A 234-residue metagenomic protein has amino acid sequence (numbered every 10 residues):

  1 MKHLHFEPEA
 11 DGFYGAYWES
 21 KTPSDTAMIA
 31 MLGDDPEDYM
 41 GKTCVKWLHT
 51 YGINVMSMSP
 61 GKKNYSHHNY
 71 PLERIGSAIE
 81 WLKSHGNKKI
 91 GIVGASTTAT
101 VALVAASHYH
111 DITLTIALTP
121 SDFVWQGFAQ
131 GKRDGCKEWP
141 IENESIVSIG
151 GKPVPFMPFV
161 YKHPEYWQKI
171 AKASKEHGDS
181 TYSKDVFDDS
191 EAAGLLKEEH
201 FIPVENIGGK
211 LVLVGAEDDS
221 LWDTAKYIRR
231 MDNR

Functional and structural regions predicted by a protein language model:
M1-T26: N-terminal cap/lid segment of alpha/beta-hydrolase-fold proteins
D25, M31-E37, S96, E217-D218: Active-site glycine-rich loops that stabilize anionic/oxyanionic intermediates across multiple enzyme folds
Y39-M40, S220-R230: Conserved alpha/beta-hydrolase "acid-adjacent" motif
M40-S57: Short amphipathic alpha-helix adjacent to the substrate-entry channel of hydrolases
M58-G91: Catalytic nucleophile-loop/oxyanion-hole region of alpha/beta-hydrolase and closely related hydrolase-like folds
A99-H110, T115: Short glycine-enriched nucleophile-adjacent loop and the immediately C-terminal alpha-helix near the catalytic center
A117-V204: Accessory cap/linker subdomain of secreted extracellular hydrolases
I207, L213-G215: Short beta-strand/loop motif that positions the catalytic acidic residue of the alpha/beta-hydrolase fold
